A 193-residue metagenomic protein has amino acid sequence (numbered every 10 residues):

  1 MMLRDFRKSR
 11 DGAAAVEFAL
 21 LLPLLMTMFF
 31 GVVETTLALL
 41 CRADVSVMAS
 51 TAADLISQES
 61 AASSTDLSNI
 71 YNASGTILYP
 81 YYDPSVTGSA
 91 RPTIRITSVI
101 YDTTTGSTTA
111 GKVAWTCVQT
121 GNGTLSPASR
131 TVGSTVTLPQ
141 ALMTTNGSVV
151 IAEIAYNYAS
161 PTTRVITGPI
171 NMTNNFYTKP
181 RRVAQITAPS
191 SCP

Functional and structural regions predicted by a protein language model:
M1-Y79: Alpha-helical assembly-interface signal, strongest on the long, hydrophobic N-terminal helix that forms
S50, D54-P193: Short, conserved structural patches
